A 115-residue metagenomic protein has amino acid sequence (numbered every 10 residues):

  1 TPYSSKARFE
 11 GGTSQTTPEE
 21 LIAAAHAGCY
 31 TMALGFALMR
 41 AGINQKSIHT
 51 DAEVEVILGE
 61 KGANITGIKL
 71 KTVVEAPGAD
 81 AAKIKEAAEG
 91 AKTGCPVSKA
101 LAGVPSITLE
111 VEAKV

Functional and structural regions predicted by a protein language model:
T1-A24, T31-V115: Extended beta-strand/beta-hairpin segments
